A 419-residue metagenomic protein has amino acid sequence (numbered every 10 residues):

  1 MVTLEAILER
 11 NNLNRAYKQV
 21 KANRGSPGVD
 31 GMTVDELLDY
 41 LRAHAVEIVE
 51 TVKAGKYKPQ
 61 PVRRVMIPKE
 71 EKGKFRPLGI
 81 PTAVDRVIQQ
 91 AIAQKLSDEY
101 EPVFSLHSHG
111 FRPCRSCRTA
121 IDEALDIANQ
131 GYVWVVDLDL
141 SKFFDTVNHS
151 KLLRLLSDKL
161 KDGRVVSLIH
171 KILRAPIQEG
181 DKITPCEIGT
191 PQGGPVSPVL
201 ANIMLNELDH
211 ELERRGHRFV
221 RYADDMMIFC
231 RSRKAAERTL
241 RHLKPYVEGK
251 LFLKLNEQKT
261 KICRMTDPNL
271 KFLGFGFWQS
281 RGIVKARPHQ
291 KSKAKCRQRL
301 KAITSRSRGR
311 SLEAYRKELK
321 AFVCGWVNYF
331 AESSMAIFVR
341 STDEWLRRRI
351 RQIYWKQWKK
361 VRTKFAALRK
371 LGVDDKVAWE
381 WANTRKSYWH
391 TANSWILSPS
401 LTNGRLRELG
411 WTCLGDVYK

Functional and structural regions predicted by a protein language model:
M1-R42, V46: Non-catalytic, polymerase-adjacent accessory regions of viral genome-replication enzymes
N23-D30, E71, Y100-F104, V133-W134 (+6 more regions): Short acidic (Asp/Glu) and glycine-rich catalytic loops that position anionic groups and cofactors
T51-M66, K74, V103-M265, N269: Conserved polymerase palm-domain catalytic core
L78-Q94, P102: Hydrophobic alpha-helical hairpins/lids featuring a short glycine-rich hinge
Q94, L138-L140, R231-S232, F275 (+1 more regions): Residues immediately flanking
R174, K250-E318, F322-C324: A conserved non-catalytic segment of reverse transcriptases and RNA-directed RNA polymerases corresponding to the late
Y315-V361, F365-R369: Non-catalytic, peripheral interaction segments enriched in hydrophobic/basic residues
Y354, W358-K419: Extended C-terminal regions of large enzymes
